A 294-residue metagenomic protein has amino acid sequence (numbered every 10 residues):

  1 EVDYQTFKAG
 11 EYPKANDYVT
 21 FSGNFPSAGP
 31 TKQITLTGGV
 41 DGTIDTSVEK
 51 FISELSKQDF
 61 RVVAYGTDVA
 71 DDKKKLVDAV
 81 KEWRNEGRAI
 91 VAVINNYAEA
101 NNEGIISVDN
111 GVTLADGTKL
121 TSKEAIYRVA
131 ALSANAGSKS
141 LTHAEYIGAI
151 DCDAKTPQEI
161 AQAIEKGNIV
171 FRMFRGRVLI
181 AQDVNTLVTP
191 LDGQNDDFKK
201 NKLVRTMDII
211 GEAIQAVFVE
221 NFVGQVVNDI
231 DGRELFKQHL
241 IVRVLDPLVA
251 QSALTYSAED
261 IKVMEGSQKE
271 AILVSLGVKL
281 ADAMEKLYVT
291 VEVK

Functional and structural regions predicted by a protein language model:
E1-K294: Surface-exposed assembly/interface segments
